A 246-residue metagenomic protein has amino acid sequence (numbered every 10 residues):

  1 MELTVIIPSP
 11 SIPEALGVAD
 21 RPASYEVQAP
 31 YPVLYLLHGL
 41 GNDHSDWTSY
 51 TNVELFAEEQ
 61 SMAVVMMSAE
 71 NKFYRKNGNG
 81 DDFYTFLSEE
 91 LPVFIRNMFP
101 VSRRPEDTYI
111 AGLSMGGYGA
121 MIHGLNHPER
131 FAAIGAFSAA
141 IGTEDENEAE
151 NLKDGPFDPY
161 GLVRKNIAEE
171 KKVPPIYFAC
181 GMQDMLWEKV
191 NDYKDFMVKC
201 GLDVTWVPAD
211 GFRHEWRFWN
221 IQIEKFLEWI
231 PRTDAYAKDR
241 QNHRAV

Functional and structural regions predicted by a protein language model:
M1-V246: Non-catalytic cap/lid and distal C-terminal segments of serine-dependent acyl enzymes
